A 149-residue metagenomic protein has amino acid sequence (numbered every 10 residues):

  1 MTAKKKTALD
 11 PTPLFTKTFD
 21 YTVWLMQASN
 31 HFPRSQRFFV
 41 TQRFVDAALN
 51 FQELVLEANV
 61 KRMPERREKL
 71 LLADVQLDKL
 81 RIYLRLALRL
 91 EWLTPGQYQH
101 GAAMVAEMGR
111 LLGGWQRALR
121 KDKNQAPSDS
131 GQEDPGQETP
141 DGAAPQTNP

Functional and structural regions predicted by a protein language model:
M1-P149: Amphipathic alpha-helical assembly/interaction segments
